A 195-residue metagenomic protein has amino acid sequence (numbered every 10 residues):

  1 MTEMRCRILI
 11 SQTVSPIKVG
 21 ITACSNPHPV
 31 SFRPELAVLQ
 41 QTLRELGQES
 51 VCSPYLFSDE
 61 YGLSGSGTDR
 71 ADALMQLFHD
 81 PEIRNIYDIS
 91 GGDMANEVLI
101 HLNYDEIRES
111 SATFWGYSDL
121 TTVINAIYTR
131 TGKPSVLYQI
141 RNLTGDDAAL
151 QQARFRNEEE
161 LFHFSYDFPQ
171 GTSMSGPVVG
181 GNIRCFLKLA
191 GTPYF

Functional and structural regions predicted by a protein language model:
T2-E82: ATP/NTP phosphate-donor binding region
L9, C24, L102, I124-N125 (+2 more regions): Mature catalytic domains of secreted/periplasmic carbohydrate-active enzymes
I83-N85, E109-F114, S175: Short active-site oxyanion
N85-N96, Y117: N-terminal glycine-rich "phosphate-gripper" loop used for MgATP/nucleotide binding and carboxylate activation
G91-D93, L120-T121, I183-R184: Short glycine-enriched loops at secondary-structure junctions
Y104-A126, P134-R141: Short, acidic/small-residue loops that bind anionic groups at enzyme active sites
G132-Y194: Conserved anion/nucleotide-ligand pocket segment
